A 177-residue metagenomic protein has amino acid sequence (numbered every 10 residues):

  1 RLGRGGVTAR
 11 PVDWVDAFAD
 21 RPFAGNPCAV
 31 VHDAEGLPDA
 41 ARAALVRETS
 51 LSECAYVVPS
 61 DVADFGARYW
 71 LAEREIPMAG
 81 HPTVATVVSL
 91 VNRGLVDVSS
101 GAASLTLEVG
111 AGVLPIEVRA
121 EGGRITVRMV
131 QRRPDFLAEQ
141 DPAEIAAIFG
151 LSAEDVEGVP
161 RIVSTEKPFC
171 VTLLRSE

Functional and structural regions predicted by a protein language model:
L2-A79, V84-E177: Active-site proximal loop and beta-alpha junction motif in alpha/beta enzyme cores
